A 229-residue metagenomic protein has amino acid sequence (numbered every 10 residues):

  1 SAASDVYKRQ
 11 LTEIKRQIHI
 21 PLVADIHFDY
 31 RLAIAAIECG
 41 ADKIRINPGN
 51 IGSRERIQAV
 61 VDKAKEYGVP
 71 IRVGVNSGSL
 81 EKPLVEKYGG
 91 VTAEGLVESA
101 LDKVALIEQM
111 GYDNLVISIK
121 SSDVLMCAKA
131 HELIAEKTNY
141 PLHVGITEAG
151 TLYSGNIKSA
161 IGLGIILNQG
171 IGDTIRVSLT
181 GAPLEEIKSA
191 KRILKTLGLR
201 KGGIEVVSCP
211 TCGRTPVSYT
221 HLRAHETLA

Functional and structural regions predicted by a protein language model:
S1-L11, P48-I51, L115-S118: Glycine-rich, proline-tolerant flexible connector loops at the mouths of alpha/beta enzymes
A2-Y7, T220-T227: Conserved small/polar residues in nucleotide/adenosyl-binding loops
S4-C39: N-terminal active-site wall of soluble small-molecule enzyme domains
R9-V23, V60-G68, I134-N139: Alpha-helix-loop-beta-strand connector modules within alpha/beta enzyme cores
E38-G52, P83-E94, T211, T215: Glycine-rich tight-turn/loop motif centered on a GG-T
N47, P70-G78, H143-V144, R200-G203: Non-cysteine beta-strand/loop elements that form the S-adenosyl-L-methionine
G52-M110: Conserved anion-binding
Y88-R223: Catalytic alpha/beta core domains of metabolic enzymes, predominantly
